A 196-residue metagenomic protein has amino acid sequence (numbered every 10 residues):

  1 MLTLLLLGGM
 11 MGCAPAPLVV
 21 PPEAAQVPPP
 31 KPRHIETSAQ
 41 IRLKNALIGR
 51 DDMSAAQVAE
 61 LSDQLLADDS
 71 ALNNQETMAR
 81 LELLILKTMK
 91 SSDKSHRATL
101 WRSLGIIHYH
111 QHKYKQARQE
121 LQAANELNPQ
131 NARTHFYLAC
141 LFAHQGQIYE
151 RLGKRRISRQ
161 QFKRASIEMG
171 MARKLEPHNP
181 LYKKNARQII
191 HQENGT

Functional and structural regions predicted by a protein language model:
L86, K90, N125-E126, I167 (+1 more regions): Conserved structural position within tetratricopeptide repeats
R155-R187: TPR/TPR-like (Sel1-like) alpha-helical repeat modules
